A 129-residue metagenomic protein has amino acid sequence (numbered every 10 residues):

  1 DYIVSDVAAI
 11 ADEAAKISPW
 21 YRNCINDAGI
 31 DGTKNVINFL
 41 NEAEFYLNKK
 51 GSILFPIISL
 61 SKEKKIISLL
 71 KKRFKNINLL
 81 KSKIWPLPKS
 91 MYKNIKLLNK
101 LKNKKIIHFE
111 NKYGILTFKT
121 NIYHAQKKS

Functional and structural regions predicted by a protein language model:
Y2-I37: Mobile active-site "lid"/loop adjacent to the S-adenosyl-L-methionine
S5, I25-G29, A43, G51 (+1 more regions): Small-side-chain structural scaffolding
P19-N23, S82-L101: Short, flexible helix-coil linker/hinge segments at the edges of structured domains or between repeats
D27-I30, N78-K81, K102-I106: Glycine-rich loops and low-complexity Gly/Arg-rich segments that provide flexible linkers or classic glycine-based
T33-Y92: Conserved Class I SAM-dependent methyltransferase catalytic core
K72-N76, Y92-S129: Core SAM-dependent methyltransferase catalytic element
